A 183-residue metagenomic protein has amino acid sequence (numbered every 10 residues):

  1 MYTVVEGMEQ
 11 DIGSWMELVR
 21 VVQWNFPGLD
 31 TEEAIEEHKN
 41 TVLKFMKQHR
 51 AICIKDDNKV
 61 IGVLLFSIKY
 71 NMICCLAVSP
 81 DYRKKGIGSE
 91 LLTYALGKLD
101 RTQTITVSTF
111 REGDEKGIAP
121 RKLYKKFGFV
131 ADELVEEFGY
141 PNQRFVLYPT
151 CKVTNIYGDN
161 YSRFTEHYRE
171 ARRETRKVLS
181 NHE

Functional and structural regions predicted by a protein language model:
M1-Q10, C151-H182: Conserved N-terminal entry element of GNAT/NAT acetyltransferase domains
E9-C75, S79-D81, L92, K98 (+1 more regions): Acetyl-CoA-dependent GNAT
E33, G113, E137-F138: Conserved beta-strand edge residues that scaffold enzyme active sites
K55-D57, L147-T150: Active-site beta-strand termini and strand-to-loop segments that position acidic
K85, L92, G117-P120, L134-R144 (+2 more regions): Short glycine/proline-centered loop/turn elements that form peptide/ligand docking sites
S89, E112-E133: Conserved active-site alpha-helix within GNAT-family acetyltransferase domains
L99-G113: Conserved GNAT acetyl-CoA-binding A-motif
